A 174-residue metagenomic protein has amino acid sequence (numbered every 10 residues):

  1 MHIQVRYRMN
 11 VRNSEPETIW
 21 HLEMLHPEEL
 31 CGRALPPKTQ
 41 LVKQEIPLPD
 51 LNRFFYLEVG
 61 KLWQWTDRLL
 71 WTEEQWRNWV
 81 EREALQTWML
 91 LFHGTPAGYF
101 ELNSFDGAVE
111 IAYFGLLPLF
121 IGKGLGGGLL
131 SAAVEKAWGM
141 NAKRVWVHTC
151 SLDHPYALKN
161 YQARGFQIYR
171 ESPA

Functional and structural regions predicted by a protein language model:
M1-E45: Acyl-donor-binding surface of acyltransferase catalytic domains
W20-L25, Q162-A174: Active-site/acyl-donor-binding loops of N-acyltransferases
A34-R68: Short amphipathic alpha-helix that is part of the acyltransferase structural core
W71, V80-T87, L91-V109, Y113-P118: A conserved beta-strand-loop-helix scaffold within acyl/acetyltransferase catalytic domains
Q86, K143, Q167: Short acidic/polar active-site loop segments enriched in Thr and Asp
L116, G122-A137, L158-A163: Conserved acetyl-CoA-binding loop-helix of GNAT-fold acetyltransferases
I121, V147-A157, Y169, A174: Conserved beta-strand-loop-alpha-helix junction that forms the acyl-donor binding cleft
A137-T149: Conserved GNAT acetyl-CoA-binding A-motif
